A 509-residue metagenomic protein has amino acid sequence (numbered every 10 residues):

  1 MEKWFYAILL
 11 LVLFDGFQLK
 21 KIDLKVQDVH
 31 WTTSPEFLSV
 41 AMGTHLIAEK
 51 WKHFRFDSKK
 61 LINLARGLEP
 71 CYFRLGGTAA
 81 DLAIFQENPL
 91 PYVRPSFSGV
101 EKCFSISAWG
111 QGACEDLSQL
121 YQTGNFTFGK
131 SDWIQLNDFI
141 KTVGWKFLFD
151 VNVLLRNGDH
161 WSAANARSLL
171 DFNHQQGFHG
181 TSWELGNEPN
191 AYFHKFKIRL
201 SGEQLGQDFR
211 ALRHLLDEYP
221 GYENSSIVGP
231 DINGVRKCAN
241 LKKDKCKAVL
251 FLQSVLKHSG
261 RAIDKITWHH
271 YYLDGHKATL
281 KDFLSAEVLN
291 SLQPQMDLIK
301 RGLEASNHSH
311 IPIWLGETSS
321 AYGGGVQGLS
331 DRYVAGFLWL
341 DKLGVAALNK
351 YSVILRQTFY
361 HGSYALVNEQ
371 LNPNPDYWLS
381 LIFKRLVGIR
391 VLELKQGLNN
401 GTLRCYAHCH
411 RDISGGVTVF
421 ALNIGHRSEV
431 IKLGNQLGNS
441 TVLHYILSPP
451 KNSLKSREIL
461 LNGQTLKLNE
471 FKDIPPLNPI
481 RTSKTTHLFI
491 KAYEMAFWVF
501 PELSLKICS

Functional and structural regions predicted by a protein language model:
E2-K265, Q293, D297-G316, Y322-S509: Non-catalytic accessory regions flanking glycosidase/transglycosidase catalytic cores in CAZymes
Y271-V288: Active-site His/acidic residue clusters
